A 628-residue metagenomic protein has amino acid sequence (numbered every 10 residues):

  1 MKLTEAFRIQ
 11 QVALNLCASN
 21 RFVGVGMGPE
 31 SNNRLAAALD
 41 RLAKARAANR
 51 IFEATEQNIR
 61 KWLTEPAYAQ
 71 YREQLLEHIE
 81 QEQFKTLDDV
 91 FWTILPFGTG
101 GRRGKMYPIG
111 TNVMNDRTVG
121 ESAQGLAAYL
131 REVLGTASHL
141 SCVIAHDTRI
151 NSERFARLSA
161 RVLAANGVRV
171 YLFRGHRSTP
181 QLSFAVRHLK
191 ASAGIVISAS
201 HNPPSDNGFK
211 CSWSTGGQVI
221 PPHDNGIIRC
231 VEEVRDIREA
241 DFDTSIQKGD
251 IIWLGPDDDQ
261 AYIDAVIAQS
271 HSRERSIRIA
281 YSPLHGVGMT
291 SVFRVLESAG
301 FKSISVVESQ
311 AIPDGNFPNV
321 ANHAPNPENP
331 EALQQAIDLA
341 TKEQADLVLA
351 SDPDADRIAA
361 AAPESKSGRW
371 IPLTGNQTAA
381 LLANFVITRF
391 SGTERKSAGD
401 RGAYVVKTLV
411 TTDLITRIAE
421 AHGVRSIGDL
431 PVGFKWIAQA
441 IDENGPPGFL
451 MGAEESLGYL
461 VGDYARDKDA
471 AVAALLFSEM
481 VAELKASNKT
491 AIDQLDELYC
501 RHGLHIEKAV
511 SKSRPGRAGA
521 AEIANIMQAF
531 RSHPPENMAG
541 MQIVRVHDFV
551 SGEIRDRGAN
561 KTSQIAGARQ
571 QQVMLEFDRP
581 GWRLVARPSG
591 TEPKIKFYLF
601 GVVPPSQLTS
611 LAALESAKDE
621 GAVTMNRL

Functional and structural regions predicted by a protein language model:
L16, D40, K44-S159, W253-I277 (+2 more regions): An N-terminal, well-structured beta->alpha segment
R46-A47, W62, P66, T86-L95 (+2 more regions): Gly/Ser/Thr-enriched, mixed-charge loops and adjacent short helices that form phosphate/oxyanion-binding elements
F91-T111, A199-N202, P283-S291, P353 (+3 more regions): Conserved phosphate/anionic-ligand binding catalytic regions in large, soluble enzymes, centered on
Y107, E153-L158, S183-R187, S205-C211 (+11 more regions): Short acidic, glycine/serine/threonine-rich loops at helix termini
V143-D206, V295, G300-A359: N-terminal small/polar loop signature for handling phosphorylated ligands or for N-terminal nucleophile
Q181-E239, P353, A362-E364, E455: Active-site phosphate-binding/coordination module
S212-A240, N376-E394, R401-A403, K407-T416 (+1 more regions): Glycine-rich phosphate-binding loop plus the immediately following alpha-helix
T341, A345-L347, S351, G368-I371 (+3 more regions): Phosphate-binding and adjacent anionic-ligand microenvironments
